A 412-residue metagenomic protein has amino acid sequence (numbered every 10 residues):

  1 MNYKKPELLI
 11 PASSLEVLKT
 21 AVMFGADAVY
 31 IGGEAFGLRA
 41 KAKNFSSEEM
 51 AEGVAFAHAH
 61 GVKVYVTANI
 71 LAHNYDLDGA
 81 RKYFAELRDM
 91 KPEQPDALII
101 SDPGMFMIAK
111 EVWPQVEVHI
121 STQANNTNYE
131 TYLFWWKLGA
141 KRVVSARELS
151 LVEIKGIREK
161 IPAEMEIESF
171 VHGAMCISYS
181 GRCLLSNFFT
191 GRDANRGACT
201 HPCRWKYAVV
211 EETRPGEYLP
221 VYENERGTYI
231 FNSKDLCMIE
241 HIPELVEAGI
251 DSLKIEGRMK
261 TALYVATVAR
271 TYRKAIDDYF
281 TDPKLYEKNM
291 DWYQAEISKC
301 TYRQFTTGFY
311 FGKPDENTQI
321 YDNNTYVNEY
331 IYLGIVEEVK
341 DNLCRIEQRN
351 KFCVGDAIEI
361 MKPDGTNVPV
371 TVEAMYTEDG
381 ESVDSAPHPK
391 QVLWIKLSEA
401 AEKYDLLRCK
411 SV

Functional and structural regions predicted by a protein language model:
M1-F24, A28-A35, G53-V54, H60-M90 (+3 more regions): Surface-exposed amphipathic alpha-helical tracts and adjacent flexible/coil segments at the periphery of soluble enzymes
A40-F56: Glycine-rich, positively charged N-terminal anion/phosphate-binding segment
D78, V118-T127: Gly/Gly-Pro- and Ser/Thr-rich, intrinsically disordered tail segments characteristic of DNA damage-repair and tolerance
G104-M105: Alpha-helix capping/helix-boundary segments
I108: Histidine/lysine/aspartate-rich catalytic loop segments that bind and position anionic ligands
W113: Conserved phosphotransfer cores of two-component systems
